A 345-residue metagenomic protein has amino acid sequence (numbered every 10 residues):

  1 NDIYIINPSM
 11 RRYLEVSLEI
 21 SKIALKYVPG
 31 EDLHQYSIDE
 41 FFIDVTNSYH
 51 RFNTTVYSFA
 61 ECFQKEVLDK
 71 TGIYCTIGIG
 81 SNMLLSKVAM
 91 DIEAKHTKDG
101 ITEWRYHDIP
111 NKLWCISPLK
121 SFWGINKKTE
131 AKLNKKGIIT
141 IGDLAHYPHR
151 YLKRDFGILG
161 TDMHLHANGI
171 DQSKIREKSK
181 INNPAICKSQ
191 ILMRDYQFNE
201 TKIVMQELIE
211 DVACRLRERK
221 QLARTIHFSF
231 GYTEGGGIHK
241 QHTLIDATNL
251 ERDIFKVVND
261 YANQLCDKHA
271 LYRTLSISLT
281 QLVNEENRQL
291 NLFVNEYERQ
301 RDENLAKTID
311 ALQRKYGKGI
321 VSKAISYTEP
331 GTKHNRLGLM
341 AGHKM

Functional and structural regions predicted by a protein language model:
N1, I73, L222-R224, I238 (+2 more regions): A generic structural signal for short beta-strands and their flanking turns/coil linkers
N1-L165, I175, C214, Y297-M345: Gly/Gly-Pro- and Ser/Thr-rich, intrinsically disordered tail segments characteristic of DNA damage-repair and tolerance
F41-N47, H239-L244, Q289-V294: Short, hydrophobic beta-strand segments
T46-S48, G231, I245, T280: Solvent-exposed residues in well-ordered beta-strands and their adjoining turns, especially edge/terminal strands
H50-F52, L84, I191, G235 (+3 more regions): Generic "edge-of-domain/loop-turn" microfeature
S81-L84, A167-I170, L222-T233, T274-V283 (+1 more regions): A glycine-rich phosphate-binding loop feature that marks nucleotide/adenosyl-phosphate handling sites
S121, T129-Y272: DNA-contacting surface of Y-family translesion DNA polymerases
N259-K315: C-terminal hydrophobic structural anchor segments that stabilize assembly/packing rather than catalytic chemistry
